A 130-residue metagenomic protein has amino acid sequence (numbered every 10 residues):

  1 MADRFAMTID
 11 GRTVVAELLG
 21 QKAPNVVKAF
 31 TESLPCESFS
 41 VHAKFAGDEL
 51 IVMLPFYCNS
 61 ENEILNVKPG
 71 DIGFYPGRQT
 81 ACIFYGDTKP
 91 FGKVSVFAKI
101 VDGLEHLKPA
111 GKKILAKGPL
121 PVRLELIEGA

Functional and structural regions predicted by a protein language model:
D3-I9: A short beta-strand micro-motif
I9-T13, R78: Glycine-centered tight beta-turn/hairpin loop motif at sheet-sheet or coil-to-beta transitions
L18-A130: Glycine-rich active-site loops that engage anionic ligands at enzyme catalytic sites
